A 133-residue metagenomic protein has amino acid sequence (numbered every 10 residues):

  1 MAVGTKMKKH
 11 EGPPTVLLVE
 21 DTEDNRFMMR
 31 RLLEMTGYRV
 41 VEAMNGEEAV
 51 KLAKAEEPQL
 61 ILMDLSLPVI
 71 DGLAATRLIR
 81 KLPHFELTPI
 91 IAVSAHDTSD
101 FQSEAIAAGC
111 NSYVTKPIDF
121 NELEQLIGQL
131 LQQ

Functional and structural regions predicted by a protein language model:
M1-L17, N121-Q133: Non-catalytic signal-transmission and effector/linker regions of two-component phosphorelay proteins
E20: Conserved acidic carboxylate
E23-V41: Two-component/phosphorelay signaling modules centered on CheY-like receiver
E42, L67-I70, S99, A107: Residue-level signal for the "D+5" position in two-component response regulator receiver
E56-L62, L67: Active-site beta3 strand of CheY-like receiver
K116: A Lys-centered signature of the CheY-like receiver
